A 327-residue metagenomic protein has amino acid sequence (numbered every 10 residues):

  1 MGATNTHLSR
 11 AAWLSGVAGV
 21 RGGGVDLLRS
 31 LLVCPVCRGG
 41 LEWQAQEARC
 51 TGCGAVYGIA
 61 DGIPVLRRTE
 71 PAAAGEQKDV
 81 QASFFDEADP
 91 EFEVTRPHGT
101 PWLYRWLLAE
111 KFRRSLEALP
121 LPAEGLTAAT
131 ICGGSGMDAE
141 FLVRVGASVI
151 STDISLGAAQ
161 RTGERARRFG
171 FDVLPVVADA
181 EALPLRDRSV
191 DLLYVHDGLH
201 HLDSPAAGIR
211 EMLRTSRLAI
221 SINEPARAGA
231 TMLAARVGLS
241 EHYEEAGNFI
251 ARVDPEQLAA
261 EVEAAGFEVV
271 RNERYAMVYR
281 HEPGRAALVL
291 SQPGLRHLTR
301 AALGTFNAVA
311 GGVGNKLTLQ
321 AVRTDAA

Functional and structural regions predicted by a protein language model:
A3-W13, R21-R29, G40-W43, P175 (+1 more regions): A C-terminal cap/extension of S-adenosyl-L-methionine-dependent methyltransferases that defines the acceptor-substrate
H7-A82: N-terminal auxiliary segments of SAM/dcSAM-dependent transferases
W13, S30, A60-A123, F141: Conserved class I S-adenosyl-L-methionine
A129-A182: Class I SAM-dependent methyltransferase SAM/SAH-binding core
Y194: A conserved beta-strand element that flanks and buttresses the S-adenosyl-L-methionine
A206-I220: A short glycine-rich, Lys/Arg-flanked "PGG" loop and its adjoining helix->strand segment in the class I
L218-Y243: Conserved class I S-adenosyl-L-methionine
E241-Q257: Acceptor-substrate binding/catalytic loop of class I
